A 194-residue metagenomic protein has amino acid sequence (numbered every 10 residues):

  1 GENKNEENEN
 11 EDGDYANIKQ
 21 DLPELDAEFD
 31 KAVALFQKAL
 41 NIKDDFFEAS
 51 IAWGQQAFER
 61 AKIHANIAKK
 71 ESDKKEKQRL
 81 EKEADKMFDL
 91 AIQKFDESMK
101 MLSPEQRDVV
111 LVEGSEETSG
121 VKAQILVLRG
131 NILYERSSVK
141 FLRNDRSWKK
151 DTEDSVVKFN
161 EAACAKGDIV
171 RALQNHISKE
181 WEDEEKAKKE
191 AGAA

Functional and structural regions predicted by a protein language model:
G1-K38, E59-S98, S103-S115, Y134-E161: Short coil/linker segments at helix-helix boundaries
N3, I42, Q56, I63 (+4 more regions): TPR/TPR-like alpha-solenoid repeats
E24-D30, G54, L126, G130: Helix-boundary capping/turn motifs
D26, D44-G54, I63: Long all-alpha helical scaffold domains
D44, A49-I51, E113, G120 (+1 more regions): Residue signature of alpha-solenoid helical repeat architecture, marking inter-repeat boundaries and helix-start
F46, W53, S98, L102-E105 (+3 more regions): Residue-level recognition of tetratricopeptide repeat
A52, E59, V121, L128 (+2 more regions): "A position-specific structural signal for the A-helix of alpha-solenoid helical repeats
N144-A194: C-terminal interaction modules of eukaryotic adaptor/scaffold proteins
